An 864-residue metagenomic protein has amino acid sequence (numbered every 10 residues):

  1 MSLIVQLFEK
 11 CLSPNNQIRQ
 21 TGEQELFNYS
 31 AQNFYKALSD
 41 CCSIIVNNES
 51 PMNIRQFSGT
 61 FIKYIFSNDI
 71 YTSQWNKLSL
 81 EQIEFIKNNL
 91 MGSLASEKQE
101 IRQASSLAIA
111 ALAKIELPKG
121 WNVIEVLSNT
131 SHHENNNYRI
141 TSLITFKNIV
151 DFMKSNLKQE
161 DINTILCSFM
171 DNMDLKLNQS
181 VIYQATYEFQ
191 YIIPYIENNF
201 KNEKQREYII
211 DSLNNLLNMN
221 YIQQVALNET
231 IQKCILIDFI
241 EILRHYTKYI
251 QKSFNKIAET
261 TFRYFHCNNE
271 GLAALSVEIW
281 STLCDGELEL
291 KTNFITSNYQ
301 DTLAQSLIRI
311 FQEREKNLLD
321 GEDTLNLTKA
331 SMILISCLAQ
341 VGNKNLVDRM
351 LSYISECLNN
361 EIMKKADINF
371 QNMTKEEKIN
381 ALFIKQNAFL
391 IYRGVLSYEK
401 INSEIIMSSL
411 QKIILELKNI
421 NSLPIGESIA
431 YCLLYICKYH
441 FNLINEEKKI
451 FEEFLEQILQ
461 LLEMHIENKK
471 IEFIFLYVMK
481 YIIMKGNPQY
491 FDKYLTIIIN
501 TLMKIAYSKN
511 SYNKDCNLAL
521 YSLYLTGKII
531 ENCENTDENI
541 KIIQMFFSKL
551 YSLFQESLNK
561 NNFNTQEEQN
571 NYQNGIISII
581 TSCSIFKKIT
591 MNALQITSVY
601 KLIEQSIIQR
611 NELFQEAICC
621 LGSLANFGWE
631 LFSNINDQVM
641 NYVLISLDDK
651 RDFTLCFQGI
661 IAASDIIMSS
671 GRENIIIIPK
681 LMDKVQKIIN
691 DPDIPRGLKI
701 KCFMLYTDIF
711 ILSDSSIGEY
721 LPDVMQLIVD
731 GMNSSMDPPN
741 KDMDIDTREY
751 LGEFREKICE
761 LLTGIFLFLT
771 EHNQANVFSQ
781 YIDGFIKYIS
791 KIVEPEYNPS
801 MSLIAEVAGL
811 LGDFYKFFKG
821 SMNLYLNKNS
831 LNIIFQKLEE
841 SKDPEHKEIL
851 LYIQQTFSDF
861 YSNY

Functional and structural regions predicted by a protein language model:
M1-Y864: Karyopherin-beta/Importin-beta family HEAT-repeat alpha-solenoid scaffold
